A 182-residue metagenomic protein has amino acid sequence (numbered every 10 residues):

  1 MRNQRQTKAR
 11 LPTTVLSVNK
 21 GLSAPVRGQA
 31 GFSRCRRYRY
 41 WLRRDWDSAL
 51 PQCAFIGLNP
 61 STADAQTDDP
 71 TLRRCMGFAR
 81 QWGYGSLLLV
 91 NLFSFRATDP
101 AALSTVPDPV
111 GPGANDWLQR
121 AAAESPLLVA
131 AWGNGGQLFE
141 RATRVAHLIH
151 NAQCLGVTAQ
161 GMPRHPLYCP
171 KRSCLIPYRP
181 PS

Functional and structural regions predicted by a protein language model:
M1-F32: Helix-enriched interaction subdomains in cytosolic or periplasmic regions, typified by TIR/SEFIR signaling/NADase cores
R2, L103-S182: Glycine/proline-rich loop-helix segments at beta-alpha junctions forming the active-site rim of enzyme cores
Q4-T7, P12, R39-W41, D45-W46 (+1 more regions): Small/flexible residues
Q6-K8, N91, L167: Compositionally biased, intrinsically disordered low-complexity segments enriched in polar/proline residues
P12-T14, P25-G28, C35-Y40, H150-N151 (+1 more regions): Generic structural motif recognizing short loop/turn segments at the entrances and edges of beta-strands
P25, Q29-E124, G133-N134: A polyanion-binding, active-site-adjacent surface
